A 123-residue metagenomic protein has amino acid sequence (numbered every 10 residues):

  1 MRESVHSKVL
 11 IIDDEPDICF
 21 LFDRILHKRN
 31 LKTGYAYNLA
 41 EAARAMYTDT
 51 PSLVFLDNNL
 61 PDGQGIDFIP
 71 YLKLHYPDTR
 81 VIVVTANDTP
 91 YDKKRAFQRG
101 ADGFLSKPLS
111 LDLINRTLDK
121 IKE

Functional and structural regions predicted by a protein language model:
M1-K8, A43, D112-E123: Non-catalytic signal-transmission and effector/linker regions of two-component phosphorelay proteins
P16-G34: Two-component/phosphorelay signaling modules centered on CheY-like receiver
C19, P61, T89: The feature encodes the CheY-like receiver
Y35-L53: Acidic, metal-coordinating helix/loop segments flanking the phosphotransfer/catalytic sites of two-component signaling
N38, Q64-D67: Acidic catalytic/metal-coordinating carboxylates
I66-P77: Short amphipathic alpha-helix used as the core "switch/output" element in two-component signaling
D67, D88-G103, R116: Alpha4 helix (beta4-alpha4-beta5 surface) of REC/receiver domains from two-component response regulators
